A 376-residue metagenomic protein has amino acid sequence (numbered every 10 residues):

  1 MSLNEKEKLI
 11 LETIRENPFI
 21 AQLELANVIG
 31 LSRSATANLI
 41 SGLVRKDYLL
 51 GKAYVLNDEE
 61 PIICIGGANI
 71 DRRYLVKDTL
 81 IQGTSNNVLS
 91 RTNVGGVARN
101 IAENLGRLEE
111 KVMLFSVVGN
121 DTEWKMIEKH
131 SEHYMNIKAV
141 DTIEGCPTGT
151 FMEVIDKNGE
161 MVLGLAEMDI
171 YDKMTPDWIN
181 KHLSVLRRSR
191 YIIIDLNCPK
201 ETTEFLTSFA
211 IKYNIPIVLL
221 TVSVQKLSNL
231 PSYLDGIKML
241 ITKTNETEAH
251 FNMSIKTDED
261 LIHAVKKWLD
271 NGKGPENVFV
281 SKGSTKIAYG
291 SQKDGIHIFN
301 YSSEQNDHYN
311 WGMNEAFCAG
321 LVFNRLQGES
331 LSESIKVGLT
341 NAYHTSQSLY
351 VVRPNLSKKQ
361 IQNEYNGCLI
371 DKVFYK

Functional and structural regions predicted by a protein language model:
S2-Q22, V28-I29, R33-S34, N38-L56 (+1 more regions): Conserved phosphate-binding/catalytic region of the ribokinase-like
S41-L80: Positively charged, low-complexity intrinsically disordered leader regions
D58-E59, K77-L89, R107-R190, K359-K376: Conserved N-terminal subdomain of the carbohydrate kinase-like
A68-G83, K125-I127, T285-N300, W311: Acidic-glycine-rich active-site phosphate/pyrophosphate-binding loop
V94-M113, F317: Active-site alpha-helical elements of protease catalytic centers
G106, I211, L326: Gly/Ala-rich phosphate-binding loop of Rossmann-like dinucleotide-binding domains, activating on the conserved
Y191-H263, T285-K286: Conserved beta-alpha-beta core of the PfkB/ribokinase-like small-molecule kinase fold
